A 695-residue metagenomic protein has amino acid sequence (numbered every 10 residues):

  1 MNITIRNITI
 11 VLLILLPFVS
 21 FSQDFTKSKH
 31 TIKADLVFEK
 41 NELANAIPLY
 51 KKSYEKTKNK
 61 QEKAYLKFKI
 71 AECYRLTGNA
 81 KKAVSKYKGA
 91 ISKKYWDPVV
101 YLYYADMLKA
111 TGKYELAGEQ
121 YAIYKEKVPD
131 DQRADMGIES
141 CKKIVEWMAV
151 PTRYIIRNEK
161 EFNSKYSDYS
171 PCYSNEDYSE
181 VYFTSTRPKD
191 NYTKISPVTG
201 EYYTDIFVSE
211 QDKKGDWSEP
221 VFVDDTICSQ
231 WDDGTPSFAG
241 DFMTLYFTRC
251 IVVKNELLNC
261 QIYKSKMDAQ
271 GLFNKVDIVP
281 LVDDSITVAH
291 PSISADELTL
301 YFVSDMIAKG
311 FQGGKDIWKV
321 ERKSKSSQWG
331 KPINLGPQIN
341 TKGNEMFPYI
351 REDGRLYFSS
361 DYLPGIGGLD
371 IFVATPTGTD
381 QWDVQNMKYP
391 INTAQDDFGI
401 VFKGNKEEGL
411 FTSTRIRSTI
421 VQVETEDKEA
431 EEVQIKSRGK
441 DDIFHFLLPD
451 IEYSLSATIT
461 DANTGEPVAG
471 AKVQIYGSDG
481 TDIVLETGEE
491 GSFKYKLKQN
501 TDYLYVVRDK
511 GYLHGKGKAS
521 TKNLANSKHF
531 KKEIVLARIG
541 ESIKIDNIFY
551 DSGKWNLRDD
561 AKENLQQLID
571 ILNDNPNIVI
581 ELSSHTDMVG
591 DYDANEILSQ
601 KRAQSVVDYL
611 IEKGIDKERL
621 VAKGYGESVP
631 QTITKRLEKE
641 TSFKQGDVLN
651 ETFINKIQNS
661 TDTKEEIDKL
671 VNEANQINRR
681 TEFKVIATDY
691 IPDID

Functional and structural regions predicted by a protein language model:
S28-K29, L76, W96, Y103 (+4 more regions): Short, conserved micro-motifs composed of acidic
S360, P364-G365, H585-D695: Periplasmic OmpA-like peptidoglycan-binding domain that tethers envelope proteins to the cell wall
G368, T464-S478: Short, ordered, surface-exposed loop/turn motifs in non-cytosolic proteins
P467, S478-S492: Short, acidic Ser/Thr/Gly-rich low-complexity loop/linker segments typical of extracellular and cell-surface proteins
T501-Y512: A short, solvent-exposed beta-strand micro-motif common in secreted/extracellular proteins
K510-E533: Structured interaction patches on ligand/partner-binding surfaces of diverse proteins
